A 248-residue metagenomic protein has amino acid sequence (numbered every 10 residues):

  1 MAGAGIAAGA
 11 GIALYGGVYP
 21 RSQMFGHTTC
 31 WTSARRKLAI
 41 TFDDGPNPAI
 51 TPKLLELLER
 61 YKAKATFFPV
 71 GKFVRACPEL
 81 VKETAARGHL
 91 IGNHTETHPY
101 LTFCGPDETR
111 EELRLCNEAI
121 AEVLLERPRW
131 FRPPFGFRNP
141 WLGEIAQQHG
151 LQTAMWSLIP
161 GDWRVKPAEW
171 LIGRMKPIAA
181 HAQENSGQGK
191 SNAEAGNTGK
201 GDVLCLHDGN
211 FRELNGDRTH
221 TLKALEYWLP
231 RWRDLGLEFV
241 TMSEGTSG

Functional and structural regions predicted by a protein language model:
M1-G16: Hydrophobic alpha-helical topogenic segments used for membrane insertion/localization
G17-T102, E108, E112, A119 (+4 more regions): Active-site beta->alpha N-cap acidic-glycine motif
T41, T66-V70, G92-H94, R132-P134 (+3 more regions): A cross-family glycoside hydrolase active-site/sugar-binding cleft signature
D43, L58, I91-H94, C116 (+4 more regions): Conserved, mostly hydrophobic/aromatic
L57, E83, I145, P230-R231: Alpha-helical scaffold elements within enzyme catalytic domains, especially in hydrolases
E108-L113, A168-G173, R218-L225: Charged helix-capping and loop-helix junction motifs
G143-S186, N192-G196, L237-G248: His/Asp/Glu-enriched short active-site or ligand-binding loop at hydrolase and phosphoryl-transfer sites
A179, Q183, G196-S243: Catalytic grooves of carbohydrate-active enzymes
